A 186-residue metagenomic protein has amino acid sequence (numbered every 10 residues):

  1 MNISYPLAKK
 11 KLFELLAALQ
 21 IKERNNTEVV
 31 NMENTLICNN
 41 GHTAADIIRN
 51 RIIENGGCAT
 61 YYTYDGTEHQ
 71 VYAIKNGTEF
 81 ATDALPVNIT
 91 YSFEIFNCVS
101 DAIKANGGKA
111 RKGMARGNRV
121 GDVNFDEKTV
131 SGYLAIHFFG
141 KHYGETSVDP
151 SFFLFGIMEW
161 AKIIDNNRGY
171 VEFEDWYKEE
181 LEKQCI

Functional and structural regions predicted by a protein language model:
N2-E33: Short, low-complexity, charged amphipathic interaction modules
E33-G41: N-terminal low-complexity, Pro/Thr/Ser-rich intrinsically disordered segments that act as propeptides or flexible
G41-A115: Long, low-complexity, charged/polar intrinsically disordered regions in eukaryotic proteins
S100-L134, F152-G156: Short glycine/proline-centered loop/turn elements that form peptide/ligand docking sites
V130-V148: Short helix-coil junctions and helix-kink-helix linkers
G144-W160: Short amphipathic alpha-helical interaction segments
E159-G169: A short, conserved structural fragment
G169-I186: Short, cationic-aromatic polyanion-contact patches
